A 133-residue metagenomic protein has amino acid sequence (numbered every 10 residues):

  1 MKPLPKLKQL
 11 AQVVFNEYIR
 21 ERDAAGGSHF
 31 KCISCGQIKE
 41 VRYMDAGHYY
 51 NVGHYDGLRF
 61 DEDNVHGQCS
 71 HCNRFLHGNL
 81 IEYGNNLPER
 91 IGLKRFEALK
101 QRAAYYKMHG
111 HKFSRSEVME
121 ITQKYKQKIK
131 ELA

Functional and structural regions predicted by a protein language model:
M1-K31: Short, charged surface segments at domain edges that flank catalytic/cofactor-binding sites
L4-Q9, Y55-L58, N73: Short, surface-exposed loop/turn motifs that are enriched in glycine and acidic residues and include a nearby proline
K31-N64: Histidine-centered nuclease catalytic patch
V52-V65, P88-A103: Short microdomains enriched in Cys/His and/or Lys/Arg
V65-G92: Short Cys/His-centered divalent metal-binding micro-motifs
E97-A133: Short flanking/linker segments adjacent to small metal-binding domains or redox-active Cys/His motifs
